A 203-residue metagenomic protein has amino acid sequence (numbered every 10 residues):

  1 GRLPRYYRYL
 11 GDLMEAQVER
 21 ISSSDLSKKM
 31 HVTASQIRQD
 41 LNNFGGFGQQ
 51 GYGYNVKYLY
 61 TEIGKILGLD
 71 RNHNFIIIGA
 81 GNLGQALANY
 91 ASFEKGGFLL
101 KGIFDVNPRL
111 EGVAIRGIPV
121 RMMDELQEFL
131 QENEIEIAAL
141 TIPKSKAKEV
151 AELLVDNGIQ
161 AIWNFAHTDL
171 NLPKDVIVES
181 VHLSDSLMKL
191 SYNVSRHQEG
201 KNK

Functional and structural regions predicted by a protein language model:
G1-L69: Glycine/serine-rich phosphate-binding loop and adjoining beta1-alpha1 elements at the start of nucleotide-handling
G11-M14, R116-K203: Phosphate-bearing ligand-interacting subdomains that bind or position ATP/ADP/UDP/GDP/NAD(P) or nucleotide-linked
A80: Glycine-rich Rossmann-fold phosphate-binding loop(s) that bind the pyrophosphate of adenine dinucleotide cofactors
L83: Hydrophobic/small residue at the entry helix of a nucleotide-binding pocket
E94-R116: NAD(P)-binding Rossmann-fold cofactor-contacting core
